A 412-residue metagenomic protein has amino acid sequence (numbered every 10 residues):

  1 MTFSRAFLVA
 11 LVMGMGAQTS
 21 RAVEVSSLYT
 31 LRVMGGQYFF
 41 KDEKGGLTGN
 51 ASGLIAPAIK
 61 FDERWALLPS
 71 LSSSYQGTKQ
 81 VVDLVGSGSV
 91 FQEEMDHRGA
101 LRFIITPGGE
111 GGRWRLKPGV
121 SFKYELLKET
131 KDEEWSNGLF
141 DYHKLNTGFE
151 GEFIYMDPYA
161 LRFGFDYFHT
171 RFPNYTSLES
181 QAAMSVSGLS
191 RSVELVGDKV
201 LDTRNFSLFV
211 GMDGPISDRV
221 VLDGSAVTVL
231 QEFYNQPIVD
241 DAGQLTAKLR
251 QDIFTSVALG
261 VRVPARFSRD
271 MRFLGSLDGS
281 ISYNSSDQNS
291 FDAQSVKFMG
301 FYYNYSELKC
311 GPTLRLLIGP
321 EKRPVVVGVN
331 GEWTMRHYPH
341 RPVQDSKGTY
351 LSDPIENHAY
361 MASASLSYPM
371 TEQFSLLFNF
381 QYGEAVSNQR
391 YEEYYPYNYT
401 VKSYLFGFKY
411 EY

Functional and structural regions predicted by a protein language model:
A22-Q37, W65-L71, L116-V120: Transmembrane beta-strand segments of Gram-negative outer membrane beta-barrel proteins
V33-K41, S73-K79, I105, V120-T130 (+10 more regions): Transmembrane beta-strands of outer-membrane beta-barrel pores
F39-T48, T78-S87, L126-L139, P173-V186 (+4 more regions): Outer-membrane beta-barrel translocator domains and adjoining extracellular loop/strand segments of Gram-negative
G49-I55, M95-L101, H143-F149, R204-V210 (+4 more regions): Hydrophobic, lipid-facing positions within transmembrane beta-strands of outer-membrane proteins
E63-P69, G109-P118, M156-F163, G214-G224 (+4 more regions): Repeated loop/turn-to-beta-strand initiation elements of outer-membrane beta-barrel proteins
F168-G311: Acidic, serine/threonine- and glycine-rich low-complexity intrinsically disordered segments that serve as flexible
T176-A182, S187-G188, S192, V196-D198 (+3 more regions): Outer-membrane beta-barrel transmembrane domain signature
N398-Y412: Outer-membrane beta-barrel "beta-signal"
